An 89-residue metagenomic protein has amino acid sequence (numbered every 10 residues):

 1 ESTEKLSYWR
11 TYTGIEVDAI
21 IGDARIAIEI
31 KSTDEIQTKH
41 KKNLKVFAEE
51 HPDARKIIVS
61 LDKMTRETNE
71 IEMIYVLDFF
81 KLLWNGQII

Functional and structural regions predicted by a protein language model:
E1-I89: A cross-kingdom feature that marks ATP-driven nucleic-acid transaction machinery
